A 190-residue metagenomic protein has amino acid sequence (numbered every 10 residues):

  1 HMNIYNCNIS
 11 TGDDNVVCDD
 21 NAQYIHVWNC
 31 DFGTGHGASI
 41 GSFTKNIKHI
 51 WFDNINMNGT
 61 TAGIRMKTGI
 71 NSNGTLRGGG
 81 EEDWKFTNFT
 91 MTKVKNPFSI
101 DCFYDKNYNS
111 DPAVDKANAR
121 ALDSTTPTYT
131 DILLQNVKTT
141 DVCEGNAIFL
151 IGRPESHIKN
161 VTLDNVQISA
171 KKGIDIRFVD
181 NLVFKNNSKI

Functional and structural regions predicted by a protein language model:
H1-I190: Extracellular/periplasmic carbohydrate-active domains that bind, remodel, or depolymerize complex polysaccharides
